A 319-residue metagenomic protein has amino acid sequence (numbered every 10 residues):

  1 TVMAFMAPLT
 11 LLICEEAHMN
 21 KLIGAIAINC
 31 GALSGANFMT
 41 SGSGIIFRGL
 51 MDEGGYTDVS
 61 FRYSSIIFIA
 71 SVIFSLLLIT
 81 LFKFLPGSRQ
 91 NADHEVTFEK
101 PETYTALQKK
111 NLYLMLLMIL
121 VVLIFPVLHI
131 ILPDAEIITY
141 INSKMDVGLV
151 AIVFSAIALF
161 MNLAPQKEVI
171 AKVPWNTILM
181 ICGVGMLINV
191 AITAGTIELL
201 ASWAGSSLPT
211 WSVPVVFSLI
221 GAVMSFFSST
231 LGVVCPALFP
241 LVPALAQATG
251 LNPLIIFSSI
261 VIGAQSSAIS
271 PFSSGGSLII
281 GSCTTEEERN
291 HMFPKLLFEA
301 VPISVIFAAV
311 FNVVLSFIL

Functional and structural regions predicted by a protein language model:
T1-F5, G35-G42, N189-G195, M224-A237 (+1 more regions): Short helix-coil transition sites and intra-membrane helix breaks within transmembrane domains of multi-pass
T1-L11, L22, S207-I262: Hydrophobic alpha-helical transmembrane segments of multi-pass integral membrane proteins, predominantly secondary
T1-M3, K144-V153, S202-S212, I262-P271: Structural signature of hydrophobic alpha-helical transmembrane segments
V2, A25, S64-S65, L112-L116 (+5 more regions): Hydrophobic alpha-helical transmembrane segments
L11-Y104, N252, S259, S277-L319: Membrane-core helix-loop-helix motifs of multi-pass transport proteins
I23-C30, A171-M180, L238: Cytoplasmic-side transmembrane-helix entry/capping segments in multi-pass membrane proteins
G35-F38, T177-A191, P240-T249: Small-residue-rich segments of transmembrane alpha-helices in multi-pass membrane proteins, especially helix faces
I66-V72, L76-T196, F311-L319: Hydrophobic transmembrane alpha-helices of multi-pass small-molecule transporters
